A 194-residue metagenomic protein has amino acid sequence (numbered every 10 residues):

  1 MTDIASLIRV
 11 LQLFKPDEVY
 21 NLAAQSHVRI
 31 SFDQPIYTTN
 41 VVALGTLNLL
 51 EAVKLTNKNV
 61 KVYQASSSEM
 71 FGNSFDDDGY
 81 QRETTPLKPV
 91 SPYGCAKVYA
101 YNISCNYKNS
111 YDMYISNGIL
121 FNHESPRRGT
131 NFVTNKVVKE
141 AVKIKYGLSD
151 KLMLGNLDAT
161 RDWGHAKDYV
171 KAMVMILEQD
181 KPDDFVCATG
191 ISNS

Functional and structural regions predicted by a protein language model:
M1: Hydrophobic anchor residue in the Rossmann-like NAD(P) cofactor-binding loop of oxidoreductases, predominantly
I4-V41: NAD(P)H-binding glycine-rich loop region in Rossmannoid oxidoreductase-like domains and their noncatalytic homologs
V10-F14, A52, A172, I176: CheY-like receiver
K15-E18, K61, Y114-S116, D183: Structural signature of beta-strand start/N-cap positions in the alpha/beta core of ABC transporter nucleotide-binding
S31, F121, F185-C187: Short-chain dehydrogenase/reductase
D33-E51, L55, V60-K61, E69-I119 (+1 more regions): Catalytic helix-loop patch of NAD(P)-dependent Rossmann-fold dehydrogenases
S74-Y80, V98, N102-L177, I191-S192: NAD(P)-dependent short-chain dehydrogenase/reductase
